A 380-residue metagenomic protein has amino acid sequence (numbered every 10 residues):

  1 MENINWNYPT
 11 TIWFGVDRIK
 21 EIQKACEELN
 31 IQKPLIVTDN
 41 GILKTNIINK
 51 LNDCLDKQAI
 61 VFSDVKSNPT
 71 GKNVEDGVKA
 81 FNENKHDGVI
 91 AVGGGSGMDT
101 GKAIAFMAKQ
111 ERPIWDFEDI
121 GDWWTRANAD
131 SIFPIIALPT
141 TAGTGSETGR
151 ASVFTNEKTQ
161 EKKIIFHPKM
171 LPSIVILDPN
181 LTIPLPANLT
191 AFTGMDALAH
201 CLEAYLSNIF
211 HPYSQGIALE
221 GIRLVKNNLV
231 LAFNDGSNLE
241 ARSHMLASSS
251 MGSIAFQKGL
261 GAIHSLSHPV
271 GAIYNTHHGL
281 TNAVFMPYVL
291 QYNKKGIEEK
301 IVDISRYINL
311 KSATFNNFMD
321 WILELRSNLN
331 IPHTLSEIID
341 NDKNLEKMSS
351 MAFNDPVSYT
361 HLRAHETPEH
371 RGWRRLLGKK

Functional and structural regions predicted by a protein language model:
M1-G88, L335: ATP/NTP phosphate-donor binding region
Q23, N52, E75-V78, K102-A105 (+10 more regions): Predominant activation on well-ordered alpha-helical scaffold segments within soluble catalytic domains
K72-K79, E83-L177: Glycine/threonine-rich beta-strand-loop-alpha-helix active-site module that forms ligand/phosphate-binding
G143, M251-T276: Glycine-rich phosphate/pyrophosphate-binding beta-alpha loops
A151-K258: Carboxylate- and glycine-rich phosphate/diphosphate-binding segment that chelates Mg2+/Mn2+
I273-L345: Gly/Pro-rich interdomain helix-loop hinge
T360-E369, K380: Conserved small/polar residues in nucleotide/adenosyl-binding loops
